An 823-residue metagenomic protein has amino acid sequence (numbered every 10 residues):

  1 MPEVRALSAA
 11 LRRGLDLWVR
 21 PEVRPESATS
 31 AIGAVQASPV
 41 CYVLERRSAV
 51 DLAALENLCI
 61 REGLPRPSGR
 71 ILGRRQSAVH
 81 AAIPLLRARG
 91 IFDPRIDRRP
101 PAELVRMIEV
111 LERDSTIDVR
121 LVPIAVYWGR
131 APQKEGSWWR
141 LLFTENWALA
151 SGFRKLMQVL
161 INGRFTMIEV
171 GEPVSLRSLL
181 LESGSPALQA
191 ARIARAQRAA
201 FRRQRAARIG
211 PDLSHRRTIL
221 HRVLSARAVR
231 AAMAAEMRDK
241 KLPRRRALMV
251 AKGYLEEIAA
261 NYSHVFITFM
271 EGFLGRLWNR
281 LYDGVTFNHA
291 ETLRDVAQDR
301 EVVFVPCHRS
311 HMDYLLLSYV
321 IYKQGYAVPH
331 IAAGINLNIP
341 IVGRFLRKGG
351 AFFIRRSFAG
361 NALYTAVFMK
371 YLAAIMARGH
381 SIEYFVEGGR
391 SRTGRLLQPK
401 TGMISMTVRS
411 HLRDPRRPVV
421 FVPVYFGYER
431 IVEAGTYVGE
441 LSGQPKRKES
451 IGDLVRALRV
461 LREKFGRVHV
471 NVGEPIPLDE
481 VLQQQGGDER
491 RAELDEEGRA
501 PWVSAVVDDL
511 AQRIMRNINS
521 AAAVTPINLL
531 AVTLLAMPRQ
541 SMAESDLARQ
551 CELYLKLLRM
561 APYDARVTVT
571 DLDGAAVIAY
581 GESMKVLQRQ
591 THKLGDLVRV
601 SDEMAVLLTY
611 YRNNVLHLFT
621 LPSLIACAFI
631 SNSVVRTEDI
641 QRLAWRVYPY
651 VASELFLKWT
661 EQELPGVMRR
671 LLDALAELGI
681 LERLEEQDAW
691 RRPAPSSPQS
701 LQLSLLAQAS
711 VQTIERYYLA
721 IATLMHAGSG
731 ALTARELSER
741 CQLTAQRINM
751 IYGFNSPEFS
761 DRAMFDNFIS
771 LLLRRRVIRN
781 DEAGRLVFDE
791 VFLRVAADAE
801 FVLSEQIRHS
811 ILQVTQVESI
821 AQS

Functional and structural regions predicted by a protein language model:
M1-S823: Membrane-interfacial terminal anchoring regions of lipid-handling membrane enzymes
